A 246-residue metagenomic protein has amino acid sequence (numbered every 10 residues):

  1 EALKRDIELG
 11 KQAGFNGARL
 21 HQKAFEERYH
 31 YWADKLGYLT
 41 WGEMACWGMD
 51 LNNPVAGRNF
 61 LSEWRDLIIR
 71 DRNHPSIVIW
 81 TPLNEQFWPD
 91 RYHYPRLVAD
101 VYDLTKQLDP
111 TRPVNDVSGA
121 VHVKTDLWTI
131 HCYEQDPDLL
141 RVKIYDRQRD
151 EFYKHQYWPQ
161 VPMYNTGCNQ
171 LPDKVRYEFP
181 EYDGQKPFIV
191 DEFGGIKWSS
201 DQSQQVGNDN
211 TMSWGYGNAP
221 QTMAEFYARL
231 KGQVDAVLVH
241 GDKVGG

Functional and structural regions predicted by a protein language model:
R5-L9, G17-G245: Substrate-binding/catalytic cleft of secreted carbohydrate-active enzymes, primarily glycoside hydrolases
A13: Active-site charged/polar residues at nucleotide-handling catalytic sites that mediate phosphoryl, nucleotidyl
